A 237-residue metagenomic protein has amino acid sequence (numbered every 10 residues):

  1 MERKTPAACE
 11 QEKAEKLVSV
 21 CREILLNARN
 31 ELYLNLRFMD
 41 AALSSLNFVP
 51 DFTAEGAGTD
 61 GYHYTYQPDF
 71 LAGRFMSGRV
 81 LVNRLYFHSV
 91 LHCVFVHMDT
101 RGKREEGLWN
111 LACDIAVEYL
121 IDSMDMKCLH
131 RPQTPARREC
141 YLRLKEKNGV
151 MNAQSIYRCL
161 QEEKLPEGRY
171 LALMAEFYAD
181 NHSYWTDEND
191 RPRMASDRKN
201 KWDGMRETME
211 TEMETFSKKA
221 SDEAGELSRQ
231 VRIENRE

Functional and structural regions predicted by a protein language model:
M1-N83, V90-E237: Short, functionally important secondary-structure microenvironments
